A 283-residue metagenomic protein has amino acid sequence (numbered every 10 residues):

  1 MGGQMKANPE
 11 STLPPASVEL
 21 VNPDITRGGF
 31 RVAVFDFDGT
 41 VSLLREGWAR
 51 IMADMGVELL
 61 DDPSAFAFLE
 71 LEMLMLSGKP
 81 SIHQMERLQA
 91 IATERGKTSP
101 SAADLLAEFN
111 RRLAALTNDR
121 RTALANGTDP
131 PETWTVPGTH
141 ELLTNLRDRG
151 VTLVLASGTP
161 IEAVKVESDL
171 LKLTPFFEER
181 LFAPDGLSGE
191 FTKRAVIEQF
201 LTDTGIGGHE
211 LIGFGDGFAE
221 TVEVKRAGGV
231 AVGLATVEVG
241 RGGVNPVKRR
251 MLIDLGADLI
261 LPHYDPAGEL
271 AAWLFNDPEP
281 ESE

Functional and structural regions predicted by a protein language model:
P9-L71: Active-site neighborhood of HAD-like aspartate-dependent phosphohydrolases
N22-P23, G29, V34, N118-L155 (+3 more regions): Short, acidic loop-to-helix structural element flanking the phosphoryl-transfer center in phosphate-processing enzymes
W48-G96, D119-L124: Conserved phosphoryl-transfer catalytic core
L59, P130, H140-V154, G158-D185 (+2 more regions): Substrate-recognition/cap helix-loop segment adjacent to the acidic, metal-dependent catalytic center of Asp-based
M73, A103-L106, T174-F191: A short, structured active-site edge motif that brings together acidic residues
F182, L259-P266: Short acidic-hydrophobic, aromatic-tinged amphipathic segments that line or gate anion-handling sites
F191-V224: Conserved Lys-Pro-Asp/Glu-containing loop-to-beta segment of HAD-superfamily phosphomonoesterases, centered on
G213-L259: Acidic, Mg2+-coordinating phosphoryl-transfer loop and its flanking beta/alpha structural elements, shared across
